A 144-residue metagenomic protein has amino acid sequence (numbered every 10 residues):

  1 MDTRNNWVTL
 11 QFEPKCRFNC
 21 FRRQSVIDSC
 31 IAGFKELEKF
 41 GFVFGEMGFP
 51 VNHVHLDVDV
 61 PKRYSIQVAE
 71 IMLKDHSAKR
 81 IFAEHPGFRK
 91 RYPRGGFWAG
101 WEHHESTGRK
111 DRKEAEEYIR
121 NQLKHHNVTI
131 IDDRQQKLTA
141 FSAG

Functional and structural regions predicted by a protein language model:
M1-G144: Basic nucleic-acid-binding interfaces
